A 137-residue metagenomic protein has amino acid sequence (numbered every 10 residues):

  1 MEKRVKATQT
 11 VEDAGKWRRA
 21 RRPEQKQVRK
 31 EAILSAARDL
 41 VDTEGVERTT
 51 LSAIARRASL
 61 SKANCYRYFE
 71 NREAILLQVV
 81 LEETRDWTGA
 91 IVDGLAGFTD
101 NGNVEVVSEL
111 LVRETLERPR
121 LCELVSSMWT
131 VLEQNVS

Functional and structural regions predicted by a protein language model:
E2-E44, L51-R56, A74: Basic, helix-initiating cap at the start of DNA-binding domains
A32, D86, V106: Charged catalytic carboxylate motif
A36-T43, D86, A90-G97: Solvent-exposed, amphipathic alpha-helical segments
R56, E70-N71, L81: Residue-level detection of the helix-turn-helix DNA-binding "recognition helix"
S59-F69: Short hydrophobic/aromatic patch on the recognition helix
L76-E83: Alpha-helical DNA-contacting segments of helix-turn-helix folds
Q78, V92-L121, S127: Hydrophobic alpha-helical connector segments
E133-S137: Amphipathic alpha-helical packing segments from all-alpha helical-bundle domains
